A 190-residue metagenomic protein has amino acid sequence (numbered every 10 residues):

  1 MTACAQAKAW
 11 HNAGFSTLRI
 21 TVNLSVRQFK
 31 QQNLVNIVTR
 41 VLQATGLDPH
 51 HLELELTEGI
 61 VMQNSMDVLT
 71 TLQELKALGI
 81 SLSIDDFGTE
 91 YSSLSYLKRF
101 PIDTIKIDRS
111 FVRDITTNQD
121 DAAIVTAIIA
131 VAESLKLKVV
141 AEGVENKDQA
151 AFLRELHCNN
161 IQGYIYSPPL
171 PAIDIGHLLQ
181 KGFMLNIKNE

Functional and structural regions predicted by a protein language model:
M1-L24, R40-H51, L78: Helix C-cap/alpha-to-beta connector motif
T2-A7, I37-V38, T71, I124 (+2 more regions): Structural preference for long, well-ordered alpha-helical segments in enzyme cores
W10, S25-Q32, H51-M66, L78-E190: EAL-family c-di-GMP phosphodiesterase catalytic domain
L18, I37, A172-D174: Amphipathic alpha-helical interaction segments
